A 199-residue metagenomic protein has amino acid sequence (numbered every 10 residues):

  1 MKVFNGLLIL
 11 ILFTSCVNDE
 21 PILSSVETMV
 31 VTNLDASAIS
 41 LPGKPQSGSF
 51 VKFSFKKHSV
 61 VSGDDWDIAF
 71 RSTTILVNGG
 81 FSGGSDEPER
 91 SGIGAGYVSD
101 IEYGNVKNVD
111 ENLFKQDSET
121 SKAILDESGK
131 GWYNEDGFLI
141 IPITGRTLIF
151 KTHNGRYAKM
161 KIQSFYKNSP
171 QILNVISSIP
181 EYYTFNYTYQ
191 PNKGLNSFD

Functional and structural regions predicted by a protein language model:
M1-I9: Sec-dependent signal peptide recognition, specifically the positively charged N-region followed immediately by
L12-S15: C-terminal motif of bacterial Sec signal peptides marking the signal peptidase cleavage site
V17-R146, N168-I172, S178-D199: N-terminal "domain-start" segment
L148-T152: A short beta-strand micro-motif
H153-Y157: Glycine-centered tight beta-turn/hairpin loop motif at sheet-sheet or coil-to-beta transitions
